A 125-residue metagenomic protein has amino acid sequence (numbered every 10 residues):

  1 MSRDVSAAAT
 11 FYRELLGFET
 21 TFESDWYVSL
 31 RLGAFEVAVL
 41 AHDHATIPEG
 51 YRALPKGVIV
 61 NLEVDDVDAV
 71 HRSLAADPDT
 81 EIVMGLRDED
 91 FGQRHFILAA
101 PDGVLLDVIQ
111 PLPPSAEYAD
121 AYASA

Functional and structural regions predicted by a protein language model:
S2-V5, D90: Conserved beta-strand-loop-alpha-helix junction that forms the acyl-donor binding cleft
D4, D66, A100: Acidic di-acidic motifs
A7, V67-H71: Short, conserved charged micro-motifs
A8-R13, L74, G103: Conserved active-site tyrosine of GNAT-family acetyltransferases
E19-L62, H71-A99, Q110-A125: Vicinal oxygen chelate
V104-I109: Structured catalytic cores of enzymes that bind and process phosphorylated ligands/cofactors
